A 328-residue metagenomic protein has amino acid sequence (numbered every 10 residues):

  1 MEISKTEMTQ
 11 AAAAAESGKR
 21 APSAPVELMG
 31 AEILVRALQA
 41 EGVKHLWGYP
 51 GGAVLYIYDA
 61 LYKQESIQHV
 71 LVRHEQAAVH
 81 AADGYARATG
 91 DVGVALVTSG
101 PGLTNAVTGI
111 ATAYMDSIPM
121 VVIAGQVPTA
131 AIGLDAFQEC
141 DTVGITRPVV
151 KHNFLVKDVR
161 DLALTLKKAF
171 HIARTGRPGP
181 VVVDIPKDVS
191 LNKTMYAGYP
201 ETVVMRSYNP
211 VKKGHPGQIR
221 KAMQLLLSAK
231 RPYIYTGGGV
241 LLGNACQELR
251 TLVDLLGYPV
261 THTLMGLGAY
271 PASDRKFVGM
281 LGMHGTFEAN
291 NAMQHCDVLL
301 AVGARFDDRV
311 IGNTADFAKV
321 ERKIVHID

Functional and structural regions predicted by a protein language model:
E2-D328: N-terminal alpha/beta PP-like core and its mobile active-site loop of ThDP/TPP-dependent enzymes
